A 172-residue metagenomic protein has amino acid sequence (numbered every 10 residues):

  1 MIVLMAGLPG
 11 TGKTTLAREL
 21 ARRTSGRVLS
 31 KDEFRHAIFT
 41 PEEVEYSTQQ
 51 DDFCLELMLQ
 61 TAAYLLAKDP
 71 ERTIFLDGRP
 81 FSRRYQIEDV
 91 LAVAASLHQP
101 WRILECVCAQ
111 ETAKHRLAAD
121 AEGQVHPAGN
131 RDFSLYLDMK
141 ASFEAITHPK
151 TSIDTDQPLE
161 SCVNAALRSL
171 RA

Functional and structural regions predicted by a protein language model:
I2: Walker A (P-loop) ATP-phosphate-binding motif of ABC ATPase nucleotide-binding domains
M5: Hydrophobic anchor at the beta1->P-loop junction of P-loop NTPases
P9: The conserved Walker
G12: Conserved glycine(s) of the Walker
T15-K68: Conserved substrate/cofactor phosphate-moiety recognition/catalytic segment in nucleotide-dependent phosphotransferases
F53-L97: Glycine-rich phosphate-binding loop used to anchor ATP phosphates in small-molecule kinases, encompassing both
A95-L117: Conserved phosphate-donor/acceptor-positioning beta-strand/loop module used by diverse small-molecule
E122-A165: Small-molecule kinase domains that catalyze NTP-dependent phosphoryl transfer to phosphate-bearing small molecules
